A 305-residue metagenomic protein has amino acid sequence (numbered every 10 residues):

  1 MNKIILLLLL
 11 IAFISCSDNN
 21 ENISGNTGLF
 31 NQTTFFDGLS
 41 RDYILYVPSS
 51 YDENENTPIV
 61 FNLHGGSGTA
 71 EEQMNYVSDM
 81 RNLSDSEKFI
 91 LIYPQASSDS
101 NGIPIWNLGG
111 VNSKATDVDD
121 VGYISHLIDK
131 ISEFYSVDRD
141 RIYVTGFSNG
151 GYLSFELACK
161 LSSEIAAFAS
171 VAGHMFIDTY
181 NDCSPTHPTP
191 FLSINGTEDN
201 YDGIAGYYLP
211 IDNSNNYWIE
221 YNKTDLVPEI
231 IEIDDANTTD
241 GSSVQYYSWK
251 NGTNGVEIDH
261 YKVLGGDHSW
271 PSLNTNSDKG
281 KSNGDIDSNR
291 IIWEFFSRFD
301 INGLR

Functional and structural regions predicted by a protein language model:
I4-F13: Sec-dependent N-terminal signal peptides
C16-I59, E72, L83-S86, T116 (+9 more regions): A domain-start/cap signature at the N-terminus of enzymes
T34-I44, N54-Y143, L153-E156, K160 (+2 more regions): Serine-hydrolase catalytic machinery in alpha/beta-hydrolase-like enzymes
F61-L63, V171, V263: Alpha/beta-hydrolase
H174-P190: Flexible "cap/lid" loop of the alpha/beta hydrolase fold
T186-F191, N254-I258: Short, proline-enriched alpha-helix->beta-strand connector loops that line the catalytic pocket of alpha/beta-hydrolase
S193-N195: Short beta-strand/loop motif that positions the catalytic acidic residue of the alpha/beta-hydrolase fold
E198-D202, H268-S269: Acidic catalytic loop of the alpha/beta-hydrolase fold
